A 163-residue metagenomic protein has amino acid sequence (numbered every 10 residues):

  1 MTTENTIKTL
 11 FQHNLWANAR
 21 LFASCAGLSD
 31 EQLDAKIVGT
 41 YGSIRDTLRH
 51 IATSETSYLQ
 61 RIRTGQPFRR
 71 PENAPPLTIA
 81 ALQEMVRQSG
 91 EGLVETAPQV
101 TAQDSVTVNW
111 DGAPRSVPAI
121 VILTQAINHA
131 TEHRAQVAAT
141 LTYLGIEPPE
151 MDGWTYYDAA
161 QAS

Functional and structural regions predicted by a protein language model:
E4-L10, I79-A80: Active-site rim elements
K8-E72, D111-S163: Short, contiguous alpha-helical
Q60, T64-Q103: Helix-adjacent hinge/juxtasegments
Q103-T107, V117: Mid-chain, well-packed structural core segment of small domains
